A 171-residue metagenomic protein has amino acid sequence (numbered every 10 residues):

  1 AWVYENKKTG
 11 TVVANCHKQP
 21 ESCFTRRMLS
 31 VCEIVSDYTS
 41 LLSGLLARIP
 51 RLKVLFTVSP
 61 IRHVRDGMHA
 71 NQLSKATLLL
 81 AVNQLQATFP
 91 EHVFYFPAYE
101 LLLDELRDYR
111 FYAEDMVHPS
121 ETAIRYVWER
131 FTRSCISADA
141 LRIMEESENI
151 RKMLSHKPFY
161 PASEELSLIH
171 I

Functional and structural regions predicted by a protein language model:
A1, T57-I61, E100: Short loop/turn segments at strand-loop or loop-helix junctions that form parts of catalytic or ligand-binding pockets
Y4-V31: A solvent-exposed, charged loop/short amphipathic helix patch at secondary-structure junctions
L29-E33, H69-T77, P119: Alpha-helix N-cap and loop-to-helix initiation/capping positions
V35-V54, A87-E91: Secondary-structure boundary elements
S43-Q72, E105, S147-K157: Active-site segments of SGNH/GDSL-like serine hydrolases that catalyze O-acetyl group transfer/hydrolysis on lipids
K53-L55, A76-D108, R130, I143-E146: Extracellular serine-dependent O-acyl
A113-M144: Histidine-centered active-site loop/cap adjacent to the catalytic His in serine esterases/O-acetyl transfer systems
I169-I171: Conserved small/polar residues in nucleotide/adenosyl-binding loops
